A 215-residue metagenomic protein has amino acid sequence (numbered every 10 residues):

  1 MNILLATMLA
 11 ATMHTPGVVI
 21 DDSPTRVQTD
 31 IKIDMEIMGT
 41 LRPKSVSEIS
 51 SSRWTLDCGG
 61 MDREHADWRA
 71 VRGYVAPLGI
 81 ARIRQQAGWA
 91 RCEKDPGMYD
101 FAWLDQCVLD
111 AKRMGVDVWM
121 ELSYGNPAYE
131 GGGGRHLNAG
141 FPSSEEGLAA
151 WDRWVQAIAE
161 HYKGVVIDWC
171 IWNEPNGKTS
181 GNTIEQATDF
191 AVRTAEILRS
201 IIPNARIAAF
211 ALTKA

Functional and structural regions predicted by a protein language model:
M1-T7: Sec-dependent signal peptide recognition, specifically the positively charged N-region followed immediately by
T7-M8, T12-M13, I20: Threonine-centered tandem repeat motifs in low-complexity domains
T15-P16, P24, G115, D168: Generic secretory/membrane-interface signal
T15-V18, G147: Compositionally biased, proline/threonine/alanine/serine-rich low-complexity intrinsically disordered stretches
G17-A81, Q86: Boundary/entry segment of secreted carbohydrate-active catalytic domains
V75-A215: Substrate-binding cleft and catalytic face of glycoside hydrolase catalytic domains, especially the flexible beta-alpha
